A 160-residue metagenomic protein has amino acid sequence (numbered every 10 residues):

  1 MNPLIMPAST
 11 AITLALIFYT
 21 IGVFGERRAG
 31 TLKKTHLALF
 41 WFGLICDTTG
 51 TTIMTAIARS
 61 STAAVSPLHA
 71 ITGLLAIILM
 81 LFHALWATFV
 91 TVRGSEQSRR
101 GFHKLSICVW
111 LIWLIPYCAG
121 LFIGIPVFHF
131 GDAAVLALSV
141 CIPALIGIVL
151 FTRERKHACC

Functional and structural regions predicted by a protein language model:
M1-I17, A134-L136: Hydrophobic transmembrane alpha-helical segments in integral membrane proteins
F18-V23, I78-G94, G147-V149: Alpha-helical transmembrane segments in multipass membrane proteins, preferentially the mid-helix core
F24-A38, R93-F102, A158-C160: Membrane-interface helix-boundary motifs at transmembrane edges
L32-H36, S60-T72, F102-K104, P126-A137: Non-cytosolic membrane-interface motifs at loop->transmembrane helix junctions
A38-A58: A generic, lipid-embedded transmembrane alpha helix
T51-F82: Helix-adjacent hinge/juxtasegments
F89-K104, C108, Y117-D132: Membrane-helix boundary connector in multi-pass membrane proteins
I115, L121, I125-A158: Transmembrane alpha-helices
